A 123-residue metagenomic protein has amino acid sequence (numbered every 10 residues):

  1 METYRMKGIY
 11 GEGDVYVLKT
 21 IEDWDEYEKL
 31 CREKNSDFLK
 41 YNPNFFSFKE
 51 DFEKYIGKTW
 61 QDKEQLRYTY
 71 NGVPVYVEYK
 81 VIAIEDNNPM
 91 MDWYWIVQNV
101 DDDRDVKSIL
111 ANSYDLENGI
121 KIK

Functional and structural regions predicted by a protein language model:
G8-L116: Acidic, low-complexity, intrinsically disordered interaction modules
